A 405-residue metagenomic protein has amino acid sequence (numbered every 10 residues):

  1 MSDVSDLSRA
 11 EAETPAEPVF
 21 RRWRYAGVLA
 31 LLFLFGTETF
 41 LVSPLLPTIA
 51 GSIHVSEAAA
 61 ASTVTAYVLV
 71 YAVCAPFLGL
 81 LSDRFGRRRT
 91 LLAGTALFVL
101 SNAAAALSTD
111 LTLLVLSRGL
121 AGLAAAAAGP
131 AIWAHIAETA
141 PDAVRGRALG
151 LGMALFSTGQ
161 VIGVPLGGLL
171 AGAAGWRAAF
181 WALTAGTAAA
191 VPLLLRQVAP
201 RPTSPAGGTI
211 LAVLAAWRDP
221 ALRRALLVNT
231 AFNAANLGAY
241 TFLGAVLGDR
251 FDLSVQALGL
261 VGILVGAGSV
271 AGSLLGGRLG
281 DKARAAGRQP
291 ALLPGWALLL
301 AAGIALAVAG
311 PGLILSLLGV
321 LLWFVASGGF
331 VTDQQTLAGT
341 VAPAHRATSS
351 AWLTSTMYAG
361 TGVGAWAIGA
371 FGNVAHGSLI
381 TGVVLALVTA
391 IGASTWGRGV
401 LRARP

Functional and structural regions predicted by a protein language model:
E11-P18, Q197-V228: Juxtamembrane intracellular "pre-TM" segments in multi-pass secondary transporters
S52-H54, G86, L107-L113, D252 (+1 more regions): Helix-breaking motifs and short loop linkers at transmembrane-helix boundaries and internal kinks in secondary membrane
V73-T109: Conserved MFS/SLC helix-loop-helix module at the cytosolic interface between two early adjacent transmembrane helices
A75-G86, G272-G287, G372: Helix-to-loop junctions at the C-terminal end of transmembrane segments in multipass secondary transporters
S101-A104, T112-A121, I314-L322: Paired small-residue
S117-T158: Cytoplasmic helix-loop-helix junction between adjacent transmembrane helices in 12-TM secondary transporters
R288-Q334: C-terminal transmembrane helical hairpin of 12-TM major facilitator-type secondary transporters
V341-A375: A late C-terminal transmembrane helix in Major Facilitator Superfamily
